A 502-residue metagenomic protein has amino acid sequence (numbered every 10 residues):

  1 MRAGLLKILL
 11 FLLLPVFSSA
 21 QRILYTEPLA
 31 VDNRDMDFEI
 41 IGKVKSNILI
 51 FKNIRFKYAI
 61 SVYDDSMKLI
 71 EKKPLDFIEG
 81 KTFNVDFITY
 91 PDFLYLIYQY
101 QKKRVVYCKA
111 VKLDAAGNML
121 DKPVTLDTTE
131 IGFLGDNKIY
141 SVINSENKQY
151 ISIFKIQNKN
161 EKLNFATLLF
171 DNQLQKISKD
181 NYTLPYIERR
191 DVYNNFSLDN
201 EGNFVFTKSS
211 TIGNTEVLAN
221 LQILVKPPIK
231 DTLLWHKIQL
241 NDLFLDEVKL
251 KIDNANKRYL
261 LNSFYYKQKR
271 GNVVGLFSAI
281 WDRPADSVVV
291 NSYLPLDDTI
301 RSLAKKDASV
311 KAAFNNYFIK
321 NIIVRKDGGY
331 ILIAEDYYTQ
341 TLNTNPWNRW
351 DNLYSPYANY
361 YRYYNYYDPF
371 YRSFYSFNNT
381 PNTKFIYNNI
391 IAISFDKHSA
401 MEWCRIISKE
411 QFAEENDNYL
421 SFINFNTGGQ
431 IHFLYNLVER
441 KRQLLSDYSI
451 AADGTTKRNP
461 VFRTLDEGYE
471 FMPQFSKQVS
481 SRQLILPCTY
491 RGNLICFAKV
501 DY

Functional and structural regions predicted by a protein language model:
M1-Y25: Bacterial Sec-dependent N-terminal signal peptides
A20-D35, K72, K305-K306: A short helix->beta-strand "capping" segment at the edge of beta-propeller domains
D32-I41, E79-I88, T129-V142, E188-F196 (+4 more regions): Repeated scaffold domains used in trafficking and secretory/extracellular systems, primarily beta-propellers
D32-N147, S152-N158, K162-A166, R190-V192: Post-signal peptide N-terminal segment of secreted/secretory-pathway proteins
E39-R55, D92-Q101, S141, K148-K159 (+6 more regions): Short beta-strand elements that form the blades of beta-propeller/WD-repeat-like and other beta-sheet-rich scaffold
F56-S61, K103-V111, N160-T167, N214-L224 (+5 more regions): Structural motif
C108-A116, N164-Q173, L218-D231, V274-S287 (+3 more regions): Beta-propeller blade signature
K237-D246, V288-N316, C404-F422, D453-S481: Conserved blade-ending motifs and adjacent loop-strand segments that build the rim/top face of beta-propeller domains
